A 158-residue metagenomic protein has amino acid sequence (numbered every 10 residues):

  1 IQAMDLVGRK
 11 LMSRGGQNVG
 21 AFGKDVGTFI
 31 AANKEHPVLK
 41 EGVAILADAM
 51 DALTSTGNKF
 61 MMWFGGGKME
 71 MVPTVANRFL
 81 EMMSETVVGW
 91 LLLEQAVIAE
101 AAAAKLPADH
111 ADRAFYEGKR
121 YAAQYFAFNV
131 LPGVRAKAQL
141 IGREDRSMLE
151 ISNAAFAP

Functional and structural regions predicted by a protein language model:
Q2-A3, V7: Extended, hydrophobic alpha-helical segments in both membrane/secreted and soluble proteins
K10-R14, D25-P158: C-terminal amphipathic alpha-helical interaction region
